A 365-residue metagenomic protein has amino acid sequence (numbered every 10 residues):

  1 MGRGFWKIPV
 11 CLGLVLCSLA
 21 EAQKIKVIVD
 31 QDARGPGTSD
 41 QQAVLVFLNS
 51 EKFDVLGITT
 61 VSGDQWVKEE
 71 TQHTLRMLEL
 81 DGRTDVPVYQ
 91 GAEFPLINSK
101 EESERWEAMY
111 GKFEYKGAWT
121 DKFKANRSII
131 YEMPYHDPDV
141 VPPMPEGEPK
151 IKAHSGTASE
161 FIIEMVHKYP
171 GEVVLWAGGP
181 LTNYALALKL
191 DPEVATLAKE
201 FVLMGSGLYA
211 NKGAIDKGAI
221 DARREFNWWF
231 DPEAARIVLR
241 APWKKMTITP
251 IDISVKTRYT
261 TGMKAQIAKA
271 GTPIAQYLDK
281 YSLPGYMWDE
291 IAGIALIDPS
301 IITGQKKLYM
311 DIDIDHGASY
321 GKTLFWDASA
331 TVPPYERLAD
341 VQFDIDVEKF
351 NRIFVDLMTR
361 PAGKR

Functional and structural regions predicted by a protein language model:
M1-V10: Bacterial N-terminal signal peptides that target proteins for export
P9-C17: Bacterial N-terminal signal peptides
S18-A22: Sec/Tat signal peptide C-region and signal peptidase I cleavage site
Q23-I25, Q42-S50, D54-V55, F226-R365: Conformational coupling and interaction surfaces
Q23-T84, E101, D121, A125-T247 (+1 more regions): Active-site histidine-anchored catalytic micro-motif
P87-P95: A short, structured active-site edge motif that brings together acidic residues
F94-N98, S254-K256: A short acidic, often aromatic-flanked loop/helix-cap motif at beta-alpha or helix-coil junctions that lines enzyme
R105-F123: A charged helix-plus-loop insertion that forms the helical arch/lid used to bind and gate nucleic-acid substrates
